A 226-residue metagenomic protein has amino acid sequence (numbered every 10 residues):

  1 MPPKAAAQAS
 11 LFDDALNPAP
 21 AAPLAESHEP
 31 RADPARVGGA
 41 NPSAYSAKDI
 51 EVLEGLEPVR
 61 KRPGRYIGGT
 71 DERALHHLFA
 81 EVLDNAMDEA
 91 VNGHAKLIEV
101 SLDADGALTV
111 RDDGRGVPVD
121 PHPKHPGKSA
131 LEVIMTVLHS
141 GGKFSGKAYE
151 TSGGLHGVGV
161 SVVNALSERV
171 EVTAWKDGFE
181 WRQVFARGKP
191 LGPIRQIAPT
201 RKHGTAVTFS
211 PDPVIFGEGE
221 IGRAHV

Functional and structural regions predicted by a protein language model:
P2-D49, G106-A130, G141-R223: GHKL-type ATPase core
G55-L56: Alpha-helix capping/hinge segments and adjacent helical runs
K61-F79: Conserved short strand/loop->alpha-helix "switch" segment adjacent to the catalytic nucleotide/phosphoryl-transfer site
R73-K96, G159-L166: Conserved ATP-binding N-box helix of the HATPase_c
K96-L102: A conserved short beta-strand within the histidine kinase catalytic ATPase domain
I134: Short basic (Lys/Arg) and small-residue
